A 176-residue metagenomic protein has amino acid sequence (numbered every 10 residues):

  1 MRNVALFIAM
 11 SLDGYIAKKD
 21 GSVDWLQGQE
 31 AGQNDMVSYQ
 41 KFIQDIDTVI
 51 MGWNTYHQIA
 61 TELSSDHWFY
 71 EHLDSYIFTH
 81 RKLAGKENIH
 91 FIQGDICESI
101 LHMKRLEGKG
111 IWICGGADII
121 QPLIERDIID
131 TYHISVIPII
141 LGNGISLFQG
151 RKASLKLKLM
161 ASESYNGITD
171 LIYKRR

Functional and structural regions predicted by a protein language model:
M1-R176: Enzymes that bind and transform nitrogen-containing heteroaromatic metabolites
